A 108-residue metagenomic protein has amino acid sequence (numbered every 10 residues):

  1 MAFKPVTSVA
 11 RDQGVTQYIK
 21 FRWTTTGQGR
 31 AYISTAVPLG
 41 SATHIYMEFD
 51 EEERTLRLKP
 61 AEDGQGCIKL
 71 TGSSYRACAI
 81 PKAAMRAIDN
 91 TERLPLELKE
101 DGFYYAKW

Functional and structural regions predicted by a protein language model:
A2-T16, E62-R86: DNA polymerase sliding clamps and clamp-related checkpoint/processivity subunits
A2-T25, L39-K59, T91-G102: A short beta-strand-loop micro-motif that forms or neighbors metal/cofactor- and ligand-binding patches at active-site
T26-G40, T71-I88: Short beta-strand-centered segments at strand-helix junctions
S34-V37, L58-I68, K107-W108: Secondary-structure transition/turn motif
A83-A84, Y104-K107: Acidic and generally charged, gly/proline-rich low-complexity regions
